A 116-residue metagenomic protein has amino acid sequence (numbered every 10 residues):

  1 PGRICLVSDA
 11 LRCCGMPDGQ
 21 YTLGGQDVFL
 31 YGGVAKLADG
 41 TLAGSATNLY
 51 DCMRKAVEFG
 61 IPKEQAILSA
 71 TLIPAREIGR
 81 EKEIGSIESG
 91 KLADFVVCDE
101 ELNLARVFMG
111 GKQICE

Functional and structural regions predicted by a protein language model:
P1-S8, C13-V97: His/Asp/Glu-enriched, well-ordered alpha-helical/loop segment that forms or immediately abuts the divalent-metal
E101-F108: Short, Lys/Arg- and Gly-enriched loop/turn segments at beta-strand edges
